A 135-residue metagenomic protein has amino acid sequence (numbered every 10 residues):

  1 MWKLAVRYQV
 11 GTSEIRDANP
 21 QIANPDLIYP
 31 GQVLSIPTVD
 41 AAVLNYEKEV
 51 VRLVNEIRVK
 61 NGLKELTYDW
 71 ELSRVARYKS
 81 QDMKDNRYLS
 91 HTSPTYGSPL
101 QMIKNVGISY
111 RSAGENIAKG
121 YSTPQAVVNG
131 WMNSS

Functional and structural regions predicted by a protein language model:
M1-L4, V39-K48, V59-Y68, D85-S90 (+2 more regions): Second-shell loop/turn segments in exported
K3-N45: Extracellular LysM carbohydrate-binding repeats and other cell-envelope/extracellular binding modules
Q21-I22, R74-V75, K119: Short secondary-structure capping/turn micro-motifs that flank functional sites
Y46-K104: Short, well-ordered surface patches within globular domains
S98-S135: A well-ordered secondary-structure block
